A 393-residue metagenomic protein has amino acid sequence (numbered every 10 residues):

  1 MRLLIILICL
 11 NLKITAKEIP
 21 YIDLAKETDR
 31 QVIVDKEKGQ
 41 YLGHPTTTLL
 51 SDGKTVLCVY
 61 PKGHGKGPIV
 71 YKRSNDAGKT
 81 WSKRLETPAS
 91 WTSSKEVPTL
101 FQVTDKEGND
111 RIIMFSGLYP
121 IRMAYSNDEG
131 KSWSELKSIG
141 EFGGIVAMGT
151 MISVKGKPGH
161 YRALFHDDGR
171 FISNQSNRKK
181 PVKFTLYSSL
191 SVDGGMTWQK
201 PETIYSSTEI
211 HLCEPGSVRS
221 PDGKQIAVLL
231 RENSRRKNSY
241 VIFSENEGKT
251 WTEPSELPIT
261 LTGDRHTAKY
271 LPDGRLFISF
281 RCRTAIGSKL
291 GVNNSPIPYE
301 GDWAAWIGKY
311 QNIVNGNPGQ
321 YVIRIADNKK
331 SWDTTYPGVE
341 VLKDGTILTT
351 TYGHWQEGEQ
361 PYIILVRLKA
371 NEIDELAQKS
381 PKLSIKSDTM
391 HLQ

Functional and structural regions predicted by a protein language model:
M1-L3, L392: N-terminal leader/targeting segments
L3-N11: Sec-dependent N-terminal signal peptides
K13-T15: Sec/Tat signal peptide C-region and signal peptidase I cleavage site
K17-Q393: Asp-box/BNR beta-propeller blade signature and adjacent active/binding-site loops in extracellular glycan-interacting
